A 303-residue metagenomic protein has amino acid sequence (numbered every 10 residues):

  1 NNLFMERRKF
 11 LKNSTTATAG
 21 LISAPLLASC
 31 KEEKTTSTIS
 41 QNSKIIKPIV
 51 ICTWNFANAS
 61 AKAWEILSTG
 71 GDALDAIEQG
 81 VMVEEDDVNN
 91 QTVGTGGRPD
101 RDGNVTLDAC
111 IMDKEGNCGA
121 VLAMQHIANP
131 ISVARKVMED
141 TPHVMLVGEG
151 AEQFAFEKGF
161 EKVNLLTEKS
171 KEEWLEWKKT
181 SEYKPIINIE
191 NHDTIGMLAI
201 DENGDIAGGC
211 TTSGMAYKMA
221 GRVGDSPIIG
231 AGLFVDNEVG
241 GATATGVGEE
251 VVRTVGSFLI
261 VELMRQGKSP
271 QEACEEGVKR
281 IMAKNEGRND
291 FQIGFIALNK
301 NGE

Functional and structural regions predicted by a protein language model:
L3-I22, E32-K34: N-terminal secretory signal peptides and thylakoid transit peptides that target proteins across membranes
S14-T15, A19, T36-E303: Alpha/propeptide regions of enzymes that mature by internal proteolysis
A28-S29: C-terminal motif of bacterial Sec signal peptides marking the signal peptidase cleavage site
